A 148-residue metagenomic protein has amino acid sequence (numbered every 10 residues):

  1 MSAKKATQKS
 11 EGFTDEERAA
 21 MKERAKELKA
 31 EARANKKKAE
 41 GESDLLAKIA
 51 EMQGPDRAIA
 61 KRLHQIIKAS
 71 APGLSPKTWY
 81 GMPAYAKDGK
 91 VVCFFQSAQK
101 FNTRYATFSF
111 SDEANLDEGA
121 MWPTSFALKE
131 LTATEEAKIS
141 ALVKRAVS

Functional and structural regions predicted by a protein language model:
M1-S148: Charge-dense, helix-prone N-terminal extensions
